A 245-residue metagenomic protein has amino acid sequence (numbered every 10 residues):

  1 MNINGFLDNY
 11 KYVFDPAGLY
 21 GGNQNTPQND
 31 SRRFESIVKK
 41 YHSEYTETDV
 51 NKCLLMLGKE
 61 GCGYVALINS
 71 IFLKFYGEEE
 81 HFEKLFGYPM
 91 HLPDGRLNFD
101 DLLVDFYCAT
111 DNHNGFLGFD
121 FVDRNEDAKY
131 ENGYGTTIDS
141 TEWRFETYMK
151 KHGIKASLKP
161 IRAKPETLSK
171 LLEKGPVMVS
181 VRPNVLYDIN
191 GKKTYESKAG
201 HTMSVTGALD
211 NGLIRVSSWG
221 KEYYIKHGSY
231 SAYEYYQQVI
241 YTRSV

Functional and structural regions predicted by a protein language model:
M1, S244-V245: Short, solvent-exposed mixed-charge patches
M1-G133: Active-site-adjacent structural segments surrounding the nucleophilic cysteine of cysteine proteases and isopeptidases
H91-S244: Conserved active-site-adjacent core of cysteine acyl-enzyme catalytic domains
